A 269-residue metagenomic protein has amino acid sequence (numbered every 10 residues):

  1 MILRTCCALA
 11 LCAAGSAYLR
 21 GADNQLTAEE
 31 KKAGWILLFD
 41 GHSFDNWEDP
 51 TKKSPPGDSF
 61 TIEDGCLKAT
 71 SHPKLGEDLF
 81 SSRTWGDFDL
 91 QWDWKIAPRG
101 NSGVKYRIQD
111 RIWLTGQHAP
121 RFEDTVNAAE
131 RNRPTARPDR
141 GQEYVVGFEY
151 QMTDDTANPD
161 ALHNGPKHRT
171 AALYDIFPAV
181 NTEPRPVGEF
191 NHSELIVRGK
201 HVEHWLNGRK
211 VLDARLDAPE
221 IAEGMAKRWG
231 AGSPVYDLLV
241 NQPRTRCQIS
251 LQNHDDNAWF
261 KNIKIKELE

Functional and structural regions predicted by a protein language model:
M1-C7: Bacterial N-terminal signal peptides that target proteins for export
T5, C12-A13, E29, K167: Low-complexity, intrinsically disordered regions enriched in charged/polar residues
L9-L19: Hydrophobic h-region of N-terminal signal peptides that target proteins for export in Gram-negative bacteria
Y18-E269: Carbohydrate-interacting regions of secretory-pathway proteins
